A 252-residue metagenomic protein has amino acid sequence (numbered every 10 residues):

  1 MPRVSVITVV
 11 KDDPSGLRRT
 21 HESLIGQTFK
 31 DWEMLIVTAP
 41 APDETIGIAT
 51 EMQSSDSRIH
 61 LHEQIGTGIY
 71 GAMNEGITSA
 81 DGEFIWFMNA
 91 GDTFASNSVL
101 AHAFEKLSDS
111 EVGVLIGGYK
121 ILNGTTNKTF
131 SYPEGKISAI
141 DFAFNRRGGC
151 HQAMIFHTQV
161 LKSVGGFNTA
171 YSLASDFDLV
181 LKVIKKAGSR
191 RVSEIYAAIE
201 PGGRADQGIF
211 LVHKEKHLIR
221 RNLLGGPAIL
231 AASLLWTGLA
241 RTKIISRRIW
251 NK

Functional and structural regions predicted by a protein language model:
V6-I7, P133-I219: Conserved nucleotide-sugar donor-binding catalytic segment
D12, L24, T38-E44, T67: Conserved short acidic donor-positioning loop in nucleotide-sugar-dependent glycosyltransferases
T20, E63-A80: Glycine-rich, basic loop-to-helix element that forms the pyrophosphate-binding segment of sugar-nucleotide handling
E22-D31: Short, acidic, metal-binding catalytic loop of nucleotide-sugar glycosyltransferases
K30, T38-I48, N89: A conserved acidic beta->alpha catalytic loop
D31-A41, H60-I65: Short beta-strand/loop segment that forms part of the nucleotide-sugar
I85: Short aromatic/hydrophobic "clamp" motif used to bind/position activated sugar donors
N97-T129: Conserved donor NDP-sugar-binding/catalytic core segment of glycosyltransferases
